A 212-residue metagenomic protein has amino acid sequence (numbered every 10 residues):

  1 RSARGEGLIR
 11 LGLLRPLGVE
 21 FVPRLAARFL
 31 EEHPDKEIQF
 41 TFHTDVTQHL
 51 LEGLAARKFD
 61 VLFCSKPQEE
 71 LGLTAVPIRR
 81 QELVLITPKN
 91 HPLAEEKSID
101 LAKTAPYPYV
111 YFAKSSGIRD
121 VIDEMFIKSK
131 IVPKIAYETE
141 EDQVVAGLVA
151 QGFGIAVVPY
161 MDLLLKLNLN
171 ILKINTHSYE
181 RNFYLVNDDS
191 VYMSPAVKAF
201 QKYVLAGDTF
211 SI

Functional and structural regions predicted by a protein language model:
S2-A3, E70-Y109, P195: Flexible hinge/capping segments at coil-to-helix
E6-E70, E138-T139: Central regulatory/effector-binding core of bacterial HTH transcription factors
L8-G12, L62, I86, V110 (+2 more regions): Short, well-ordered beta-strand segments
R15, T44, P108, S115-S116 (+2 more regions): Short loop or secondary-structure boundary microenvironments that flank and position key functional residues
F21, I171-I212: A late-sequence structural motif
V46-L51, A55-K58, C64-S65, S115-L172: Hydrophobic hinge/microswitch elements
E70-E82, E96, Q143-S190: Beta-alpha-beta core module
L93-A94, Y107-S129, M193-Q201, S211-I212: Secondary-structure junction motif
